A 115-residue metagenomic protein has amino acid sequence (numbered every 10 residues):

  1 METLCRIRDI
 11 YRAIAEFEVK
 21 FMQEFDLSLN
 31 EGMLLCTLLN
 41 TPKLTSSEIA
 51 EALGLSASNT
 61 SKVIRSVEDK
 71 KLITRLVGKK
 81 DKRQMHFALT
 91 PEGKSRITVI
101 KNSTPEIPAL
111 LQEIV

Functional and structural regions predicted by a protein language model:
M1-F25, L72, L89-P91, I97: N-terminal leader segment of winged-helix/HTH proteins
L4, G32, N102: Conserved glycosyltransferase catalytic-site signature
R8-Y11, L35, A50, P108: Conserved protein kinase catalytic domain
I14, L27, L55, I64-R65 (+1 more regions): Residue-level recognition of hydrophobic positions within alpha-helical transmembrane segments
F17-S56: N-terminal helix-turn-helix DNA-binding core of bacterial DNA-binding proteins
R65-V115: Charged, amphipathic alpha-helical coiled-coil/dimerization segments
